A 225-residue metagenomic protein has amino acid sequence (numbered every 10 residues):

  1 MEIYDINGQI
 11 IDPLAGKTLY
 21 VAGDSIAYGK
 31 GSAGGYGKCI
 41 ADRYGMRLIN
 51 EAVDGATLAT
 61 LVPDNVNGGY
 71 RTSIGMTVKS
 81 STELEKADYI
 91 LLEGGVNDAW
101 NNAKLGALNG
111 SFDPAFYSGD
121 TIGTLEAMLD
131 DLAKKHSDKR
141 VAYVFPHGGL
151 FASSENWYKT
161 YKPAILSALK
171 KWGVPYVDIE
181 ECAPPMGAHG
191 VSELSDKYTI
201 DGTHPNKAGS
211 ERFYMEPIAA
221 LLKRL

Functional and structural regions predicted by a protein language model:
M1-A22, I26-G34, K38-R47, V78 (+5 more regions): N-terminal secretory targeting modules
T18-Y20, I26-A115: Conserved SGNH/GDSL esterase-like catalytic core that processes O-acyl groups on lipids and polysaccharides
Y36, T77, T121-M128, Y161-I165: A general structural detector for well-ordered alpha-helical segments in enzyme core domains, enriched
R47-I49, R140, G173-P175: Conserved beta-strand segments of alpha/beta enzyme cores
D54, T121-M128, F213, P217-I218: Alpha-helical packing segments of well-folded alpha/beta enzyme cores
E93-N97, L129-K162: Active-site segments of SGNH/GDSL-like serine hydrolases that catalyze O-acetyl group transfer/hydrolysis on lipids
S111-D120, I200-T203: A short acidic, glycine-rich active-site loop that binds or catalyzes chemistry on phosphate/adenosine moieties
P146-L225: Catalytic His-Asp segment of secreted/periplasmic serine-dependent ester chemistry enzymes
